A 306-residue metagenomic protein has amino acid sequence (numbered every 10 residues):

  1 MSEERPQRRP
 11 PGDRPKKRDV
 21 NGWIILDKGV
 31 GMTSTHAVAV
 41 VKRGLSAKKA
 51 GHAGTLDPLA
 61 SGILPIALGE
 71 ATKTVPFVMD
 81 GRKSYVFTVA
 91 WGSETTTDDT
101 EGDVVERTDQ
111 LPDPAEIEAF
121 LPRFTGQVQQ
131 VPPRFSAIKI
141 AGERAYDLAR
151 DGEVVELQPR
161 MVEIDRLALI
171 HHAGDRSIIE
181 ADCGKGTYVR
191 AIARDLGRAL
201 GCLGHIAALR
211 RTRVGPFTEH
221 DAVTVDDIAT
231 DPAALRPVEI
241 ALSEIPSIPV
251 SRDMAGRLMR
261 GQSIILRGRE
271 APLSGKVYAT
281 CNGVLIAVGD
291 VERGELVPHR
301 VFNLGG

Functional and structural regions predicted by a protein language model:
M1-H52, L56, A60, G81 (+2 more regions): Accessory RNA 3′-end/elbow-binding domains used by RNA modification enzymes
R43-S46, P65, V154-G201: The conserved catalytic core of RNA pseudouridine synthases
K49-M79, D147-R150: Glycine/acidic-rich beta-strand-loop module
I66, F87, G142, I192 (+2 more regions): Residue-level signal for inorganic ion chemistry
A71, F77-P132: Acidic, low-complexity central loop/insert segments
P76-W91, V155-L169: Structural signature of FAD isoalloxazine-binding scaffolds in flavoprotein oxidoreductases
Q127-P132, P159, R190, C202-A208: Short, structured loop/turn "capping" segments at alpha-beta junctions
S136, I140-P159, D165: Extended alpha-helical targeting/anchoring segments, especially N-terminal organellar/secretory targeting helices
